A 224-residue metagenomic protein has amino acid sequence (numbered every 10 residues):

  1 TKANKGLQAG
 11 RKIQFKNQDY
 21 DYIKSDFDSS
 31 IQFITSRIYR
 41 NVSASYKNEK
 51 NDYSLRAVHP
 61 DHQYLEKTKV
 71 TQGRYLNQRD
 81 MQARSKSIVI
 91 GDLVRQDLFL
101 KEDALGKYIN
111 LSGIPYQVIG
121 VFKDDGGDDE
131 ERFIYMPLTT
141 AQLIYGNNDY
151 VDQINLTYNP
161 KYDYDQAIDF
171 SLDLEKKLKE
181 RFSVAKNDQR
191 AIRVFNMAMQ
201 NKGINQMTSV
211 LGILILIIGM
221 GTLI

Functional and structural regions predicted by a protein language model:
T1-S54, D61, D97, Q142-L143 (+1 more regions): Hydrophobic, regular-secondary-structure patches
K2-G10, N159-K161, E180-A191: Short, flexible, glycine-rich and Lys/Arg-enriched loop motifs at helix boundaries that contact anionic partners
D61-Y75, S85-A185: Mid-to-C-terminal secondary-structure elements that act as membrane-proximal/extracytoplasmic interface segments
I168, A185-I217: Peri-transmembrane interface segments
G219-T222: Alpha-helical hydrophobic helix detector
